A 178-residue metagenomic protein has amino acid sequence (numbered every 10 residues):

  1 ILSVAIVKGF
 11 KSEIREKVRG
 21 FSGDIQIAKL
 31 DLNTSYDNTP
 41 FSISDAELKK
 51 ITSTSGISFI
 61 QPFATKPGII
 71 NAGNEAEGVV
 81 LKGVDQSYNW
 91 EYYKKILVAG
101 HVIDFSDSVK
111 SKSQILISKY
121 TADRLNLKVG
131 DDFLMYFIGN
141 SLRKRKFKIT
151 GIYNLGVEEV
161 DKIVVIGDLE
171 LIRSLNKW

Functional and structural regions predicted by a protein language model:
I1-G9: Short, strongly hydrophobic transmembrane alpha-helices
L2, T34-N38, S108: Short, contiguous strand/loop micro-motifs
K8, S12, E170: Short, contiguous clusters of charged residues that form electrostatic/catalytic patches at enzyme active sites, used
K11-S44: Membrane-interface junction motifs in transport/secretion proteins
P40-W178: A structural signal for hydrophobic secondary-structure junctions, strongest on transmembrane helix-loop-helix units
